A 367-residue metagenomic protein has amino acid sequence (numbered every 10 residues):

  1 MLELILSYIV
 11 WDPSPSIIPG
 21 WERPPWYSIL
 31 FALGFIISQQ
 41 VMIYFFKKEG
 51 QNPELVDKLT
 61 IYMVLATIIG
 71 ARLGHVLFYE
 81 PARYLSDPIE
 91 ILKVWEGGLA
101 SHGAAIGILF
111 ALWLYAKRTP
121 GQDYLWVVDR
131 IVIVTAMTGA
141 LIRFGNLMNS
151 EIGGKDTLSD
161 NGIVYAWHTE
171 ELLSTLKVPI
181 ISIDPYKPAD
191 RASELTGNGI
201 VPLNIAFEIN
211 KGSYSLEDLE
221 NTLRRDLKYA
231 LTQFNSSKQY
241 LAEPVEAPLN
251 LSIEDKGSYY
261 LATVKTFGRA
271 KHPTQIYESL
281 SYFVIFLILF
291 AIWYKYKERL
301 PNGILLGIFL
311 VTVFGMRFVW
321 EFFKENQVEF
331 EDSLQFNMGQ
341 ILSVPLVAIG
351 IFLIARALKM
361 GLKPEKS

Functional and structural regions predicted by a protein language model:
M1-S367: Hydrophobic, membrane-interfacing alpha helices
